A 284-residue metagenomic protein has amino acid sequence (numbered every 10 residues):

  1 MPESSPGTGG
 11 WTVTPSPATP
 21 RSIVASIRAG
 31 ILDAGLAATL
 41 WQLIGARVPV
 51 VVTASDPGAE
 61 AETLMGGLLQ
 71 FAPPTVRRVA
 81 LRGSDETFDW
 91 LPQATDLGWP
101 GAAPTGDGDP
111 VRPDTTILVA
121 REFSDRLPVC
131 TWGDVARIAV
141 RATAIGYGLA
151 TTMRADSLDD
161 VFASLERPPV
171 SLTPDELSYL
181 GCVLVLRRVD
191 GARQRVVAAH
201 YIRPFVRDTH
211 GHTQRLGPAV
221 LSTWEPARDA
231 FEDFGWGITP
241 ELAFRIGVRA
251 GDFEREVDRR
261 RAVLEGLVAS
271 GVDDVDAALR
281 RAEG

Functional and structural regions predicted by a protein language model:
M1-P49, Q70: P-loop NTP-binding catalytic core
I31-G35, S55-E60: Short, contiguous, pocket-lining structural segments that sit at or immediately flank catalytic/ligand-binding sites
A38, E62-G66: The feature captures the helix immediately C-terminal to the Walker
R47-P57, M65-R188: Switch/coupling sub-region of P-loop NTPases
C182-V268: Conserved P-loop NTPase
R259-G284: Terminal-proximal interaction/regulatory segments of ATP-powered molecular machines
